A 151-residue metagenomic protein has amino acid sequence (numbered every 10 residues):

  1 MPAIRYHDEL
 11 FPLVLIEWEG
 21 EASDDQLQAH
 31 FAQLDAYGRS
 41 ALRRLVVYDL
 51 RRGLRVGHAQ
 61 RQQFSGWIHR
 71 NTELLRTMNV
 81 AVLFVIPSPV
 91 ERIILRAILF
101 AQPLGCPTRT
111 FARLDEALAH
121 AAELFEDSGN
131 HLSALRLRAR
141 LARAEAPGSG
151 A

Functional and structural regions predicted by a protein language model:
M1-A151: Amphipathic, Lys/Arg-enriched alpha-helical "gate/interface" segment within cytosolic domains that mediates
